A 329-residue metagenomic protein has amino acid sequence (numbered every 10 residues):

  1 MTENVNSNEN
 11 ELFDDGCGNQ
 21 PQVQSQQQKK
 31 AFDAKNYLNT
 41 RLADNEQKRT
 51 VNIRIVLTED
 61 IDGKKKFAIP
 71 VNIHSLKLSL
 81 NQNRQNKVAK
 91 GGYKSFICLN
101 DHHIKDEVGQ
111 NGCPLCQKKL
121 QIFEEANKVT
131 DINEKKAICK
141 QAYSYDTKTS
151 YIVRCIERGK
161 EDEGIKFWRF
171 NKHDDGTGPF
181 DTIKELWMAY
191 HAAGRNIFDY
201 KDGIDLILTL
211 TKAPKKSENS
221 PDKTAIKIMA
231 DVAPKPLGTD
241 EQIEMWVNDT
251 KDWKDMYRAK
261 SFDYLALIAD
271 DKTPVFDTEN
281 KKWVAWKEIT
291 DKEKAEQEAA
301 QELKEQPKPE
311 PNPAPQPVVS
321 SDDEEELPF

Functional and structural regions predicted by a protein language model:
T2-I197, D255, A259, D263-D291 (+1 more regions): OB-fold ssDNA-binding interfaces and closely related basic DNA-contact patches used across DNA replication/repair
T2-N4, T211-P214, T290, A314: Small/polar/charged residue-enriched interaction surfaces, especially the RNA/DNA-contacting tracks of RNP/CRISPR
Q24, I73, Q117, S217 (+1 more regions): A generic alpha-helix propensity feature with a strong bias for hydrophobic helices
K166-M245, W253: Extended serine/threonine-enriched, polar tracts that run as long, contiguous segments within proteins
A233-F329: Long, compositionally biased interface segments
